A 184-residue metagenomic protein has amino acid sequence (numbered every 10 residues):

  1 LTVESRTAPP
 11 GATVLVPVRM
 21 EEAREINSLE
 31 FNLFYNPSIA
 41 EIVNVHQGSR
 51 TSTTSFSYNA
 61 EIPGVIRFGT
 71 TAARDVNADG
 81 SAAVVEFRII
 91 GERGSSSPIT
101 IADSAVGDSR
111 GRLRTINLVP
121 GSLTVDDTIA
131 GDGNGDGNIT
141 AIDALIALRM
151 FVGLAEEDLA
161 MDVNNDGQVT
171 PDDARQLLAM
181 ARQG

Functional and structural regions predicted by a protein language model:
L1-I129: Acidic, low-complexity intrinsically disordered segments
F31, P120-G184: Cellulosome-associated attachment modules in secreted, modular CAZymes
